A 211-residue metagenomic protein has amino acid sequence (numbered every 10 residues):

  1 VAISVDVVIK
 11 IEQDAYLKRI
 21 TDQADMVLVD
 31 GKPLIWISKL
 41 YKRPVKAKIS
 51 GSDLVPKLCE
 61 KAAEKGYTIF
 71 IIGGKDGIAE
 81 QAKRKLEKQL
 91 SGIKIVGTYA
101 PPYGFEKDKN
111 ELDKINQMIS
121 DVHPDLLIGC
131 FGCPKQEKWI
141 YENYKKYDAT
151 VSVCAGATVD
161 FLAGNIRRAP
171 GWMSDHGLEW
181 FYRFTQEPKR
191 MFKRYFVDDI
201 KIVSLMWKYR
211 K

Functional and structural regions predicted by a protein language model:
V1-D53: N-terminal nucleotide/polyanion-binding subdomain common to many enzyme families
S4-V8, F131-Q136, T158-V159: Short glycine-rich anion-binding loops that position phosphate/pyrophosphate groups of nucleotides and phosphorylated
D25, V96, D125, T150: Conserved acidic residues
P33-S38, R168-K211: A transmembrane-helix-recognition feature enriched in membrane-embedded lipid enzymes and envelope glyco-/phospholipid
Y41-M118, V122: Conserved beta-alpha
K83, E137-K146: Short Gly/Thr/Asp-enriched flexible loops that form oxyanion-binding sites at enzyme active sites
A100-E106, D148-Q186: Short, flexible loop segments at boundaries between secondary-structure elements
N116-I128, C133, A149: Proline-aspartate-enriched helix->loop->beta-strand connector
